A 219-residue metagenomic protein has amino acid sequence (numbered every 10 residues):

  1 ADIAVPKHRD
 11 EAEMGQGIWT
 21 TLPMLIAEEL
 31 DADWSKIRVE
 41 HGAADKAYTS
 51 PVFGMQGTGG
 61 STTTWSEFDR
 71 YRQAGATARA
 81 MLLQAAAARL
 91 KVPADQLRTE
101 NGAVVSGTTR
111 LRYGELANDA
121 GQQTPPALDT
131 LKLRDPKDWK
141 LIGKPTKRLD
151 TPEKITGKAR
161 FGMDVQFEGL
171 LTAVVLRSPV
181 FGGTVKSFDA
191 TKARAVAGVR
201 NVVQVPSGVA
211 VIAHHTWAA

Functional and structural regions predicted by a protein language model:
A1-A219: Cofactor-binding beta-sheet edge motifs in enzyme active sites
